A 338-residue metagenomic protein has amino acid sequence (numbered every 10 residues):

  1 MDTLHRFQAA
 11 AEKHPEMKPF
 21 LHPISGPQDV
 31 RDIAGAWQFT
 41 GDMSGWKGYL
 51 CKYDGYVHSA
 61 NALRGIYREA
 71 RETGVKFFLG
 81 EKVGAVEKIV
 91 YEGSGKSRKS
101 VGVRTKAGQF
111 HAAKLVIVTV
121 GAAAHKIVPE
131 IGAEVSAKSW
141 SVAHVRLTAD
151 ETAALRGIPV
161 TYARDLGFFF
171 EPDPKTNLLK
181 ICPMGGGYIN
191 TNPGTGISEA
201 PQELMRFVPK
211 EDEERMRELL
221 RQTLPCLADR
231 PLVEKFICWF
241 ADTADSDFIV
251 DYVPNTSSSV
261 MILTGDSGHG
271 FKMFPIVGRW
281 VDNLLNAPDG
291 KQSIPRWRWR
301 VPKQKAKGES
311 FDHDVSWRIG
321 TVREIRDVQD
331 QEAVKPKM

Functional and structural regions predicted by a protein language model:
M1-L79, A85-K99: Flavin (FAD/FMN) cofactor-binding and adjacent substrate-gating region of FAD-dependent oxidoreductase domains
H14-P15, A34-W37, V128-I131, L224-A228 (+1 more regions): A broad structural signal for alpha-helix termini and local helix breaks/kinks
W46, S97-G102, T176-L178, S258-V260: A generic structural signal for beta-strand entry/edge sites
G48-R68, G121-A122, D165, V208 (+4 more regions): Mid-domain beta-loop-alpha active-site segment that forms a flexible, acidic cofactor/metal-binding surface
Y49, F78, I117, M261-L263: Hydrophobic/aromatic beta-strand patches that form the interior of the parallel beta-sheet core in alpha/beta enzyme
V57-E151: Predominantly flavin-linked oxidoreductase catalytic cores and closely associated redox partners
F110-S258: Active-site substrate-recognition segment that forms the wall of the catalytic cavity or substrate channel
R215-K337: C-terminal catalytic lobe of FAD-dependent flavoproteins
